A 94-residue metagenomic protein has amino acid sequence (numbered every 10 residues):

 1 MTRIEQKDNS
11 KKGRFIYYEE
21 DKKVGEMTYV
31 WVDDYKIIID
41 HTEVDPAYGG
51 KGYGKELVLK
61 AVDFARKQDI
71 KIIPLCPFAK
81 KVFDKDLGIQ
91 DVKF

Functional and structural regions predicted by a protein language model:
M1-R14: Active-site rim helix/loop that mediates acceptor-substrate recognition in acyltransferases
R14-V24: Conserved beta-hairpin
E20, M27-K36: A conserved beta-strand-loop-helix scaffold within acyl/acetyltransferase catalytic domains
K36-P46: Conserved acetyl-CoA binding element of GNAT-fold acetyltransferases
Y48, G52-L57: Conserved acetyl-CoA pyrophosphate-binding loop and the N-cap/start of the following alpha-helix in GNAT-like
K60-F94: C-terminal structural segments of small proteins and small subunits
